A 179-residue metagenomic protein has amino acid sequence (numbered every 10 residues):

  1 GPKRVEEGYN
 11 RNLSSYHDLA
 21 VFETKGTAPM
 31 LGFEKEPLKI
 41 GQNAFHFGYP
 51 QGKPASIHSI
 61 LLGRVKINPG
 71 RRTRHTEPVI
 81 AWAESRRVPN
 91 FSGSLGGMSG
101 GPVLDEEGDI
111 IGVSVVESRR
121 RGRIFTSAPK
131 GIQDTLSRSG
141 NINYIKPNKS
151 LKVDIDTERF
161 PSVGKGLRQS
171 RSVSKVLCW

Functional and structural regions predicted by a protein language model:
G1, S150-W179: N-terminal activation segment of mature serine protease catalytic domains
G1-S56, G93, I142-R159: Conserved active-site neighborhood of the chymotrypsin/trypsin-like protease fold
E7, N43, H58, G100 (+1 more regions): Conserved beta-strand residues within beta-sheet cores
A20, K25-M30, A55-Y144: Active-site region of chymotrypsin-like
F22, H46, L61, S174-V176: Generic structural hydrophobic/aromatic packing signal, biased to beta-strands
L31, K39-F45, K130, D134 (+2 more regions): Solvent-exposed, polar/charged alpha-helical surfaces in well-ordered, non-transmembrane soluble domains, broadly
A44-F47, V103, S114, V173: Long, contiguous hydrophobic alpha-helical segments, chiefly transmembrane helices and signal peptides
F47-Q51, E106, E117-R119, L177-W179: Short, flexible beta-strand-to-coil junctions
